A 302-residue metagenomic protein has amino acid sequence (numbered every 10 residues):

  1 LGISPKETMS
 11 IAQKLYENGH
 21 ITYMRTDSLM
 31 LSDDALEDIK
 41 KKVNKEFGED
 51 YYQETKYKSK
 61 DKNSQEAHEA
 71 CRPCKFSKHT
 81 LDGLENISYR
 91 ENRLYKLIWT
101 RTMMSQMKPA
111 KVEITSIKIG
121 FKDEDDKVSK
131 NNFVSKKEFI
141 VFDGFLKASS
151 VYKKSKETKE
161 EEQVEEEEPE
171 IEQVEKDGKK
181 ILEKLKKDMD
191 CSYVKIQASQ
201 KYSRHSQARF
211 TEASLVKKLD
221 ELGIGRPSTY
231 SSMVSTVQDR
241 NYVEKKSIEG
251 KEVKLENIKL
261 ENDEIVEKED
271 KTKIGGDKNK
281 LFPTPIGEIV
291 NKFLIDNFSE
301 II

Functional and structural regions predicted by a protein language model:
L1-I302: Core catalytic DNA strand-manipulation module of type IA topoisomerases
